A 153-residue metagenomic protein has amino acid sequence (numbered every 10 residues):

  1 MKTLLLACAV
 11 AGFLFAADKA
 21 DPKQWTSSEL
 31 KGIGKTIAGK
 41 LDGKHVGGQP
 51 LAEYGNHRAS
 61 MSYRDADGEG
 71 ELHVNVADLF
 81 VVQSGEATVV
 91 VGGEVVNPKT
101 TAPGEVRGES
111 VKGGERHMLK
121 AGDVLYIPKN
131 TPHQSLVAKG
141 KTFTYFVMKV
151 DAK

Functional and structural regions predicted by a protein language model:
T3-G12: Sec-dependent N-terminal signal peptides
F13-V74: A short, N-terminal "cap"/entry segment at the start of jelly-roll beta-barrel domains of the cupin/DSBH fold
E71, D78-V81, R116-H117, V124-L125: His/acidic/aromatic-lined binding-pocket segments of jelly-roll/cupin-type domains and related regulatory beta-sandwich
V74-G93, A102-S110: Short, conserved beta-strand element in jelly-roll/cupin
P98-A121: An anionic, turn-rich surface loop/hairpin at beta-sheet edges that serves as a generic interaction/coordination patch
M118-A138: Conserved metal-binding segment of the jelly-roll/cupin
G140-K153: A short hydrophobic beta-strand segment most commonly corresponding to one strand of the jelly-roll/cupin
